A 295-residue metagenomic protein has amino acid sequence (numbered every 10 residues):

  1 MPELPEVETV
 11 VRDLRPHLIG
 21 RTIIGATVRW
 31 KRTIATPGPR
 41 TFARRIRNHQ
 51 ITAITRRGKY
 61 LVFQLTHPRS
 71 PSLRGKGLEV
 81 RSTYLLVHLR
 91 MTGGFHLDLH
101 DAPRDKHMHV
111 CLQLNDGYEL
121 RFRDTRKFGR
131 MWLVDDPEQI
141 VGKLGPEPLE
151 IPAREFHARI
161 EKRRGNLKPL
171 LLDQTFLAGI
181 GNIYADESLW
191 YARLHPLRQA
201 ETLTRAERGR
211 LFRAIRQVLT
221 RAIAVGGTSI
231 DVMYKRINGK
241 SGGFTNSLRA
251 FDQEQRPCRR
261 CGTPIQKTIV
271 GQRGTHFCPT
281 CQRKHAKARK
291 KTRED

Functional and structural regions predicted by a protein language model:
M1-D295: Structured catalytic/nucleic-acid-binding cores of DNA maintenance enzymes
